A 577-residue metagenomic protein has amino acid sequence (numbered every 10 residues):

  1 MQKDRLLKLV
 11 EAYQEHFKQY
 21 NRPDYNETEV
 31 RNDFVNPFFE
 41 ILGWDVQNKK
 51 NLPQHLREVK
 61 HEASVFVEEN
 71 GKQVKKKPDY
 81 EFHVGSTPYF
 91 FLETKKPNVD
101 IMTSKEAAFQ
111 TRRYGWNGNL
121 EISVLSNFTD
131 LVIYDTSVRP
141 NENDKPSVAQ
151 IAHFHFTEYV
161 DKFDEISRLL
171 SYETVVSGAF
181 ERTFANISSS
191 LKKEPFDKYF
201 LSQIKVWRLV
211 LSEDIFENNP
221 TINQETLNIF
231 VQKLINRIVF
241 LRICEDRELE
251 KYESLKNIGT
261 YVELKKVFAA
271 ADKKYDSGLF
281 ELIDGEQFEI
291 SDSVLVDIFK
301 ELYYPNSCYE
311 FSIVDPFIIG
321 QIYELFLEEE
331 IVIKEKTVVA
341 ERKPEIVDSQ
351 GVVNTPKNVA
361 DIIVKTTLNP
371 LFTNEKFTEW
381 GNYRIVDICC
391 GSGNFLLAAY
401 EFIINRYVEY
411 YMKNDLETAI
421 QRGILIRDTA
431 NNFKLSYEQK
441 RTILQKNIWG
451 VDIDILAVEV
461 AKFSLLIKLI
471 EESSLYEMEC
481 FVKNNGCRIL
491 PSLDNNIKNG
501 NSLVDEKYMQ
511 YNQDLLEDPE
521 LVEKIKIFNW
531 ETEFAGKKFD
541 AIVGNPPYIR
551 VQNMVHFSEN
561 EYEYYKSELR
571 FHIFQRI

Functional and structural regions predicted by a protein language model:
M1-K18, Y25, N70-V74, P78 (+4 more regions): Short, basic/polar, glycine-containing "phosphate-handling" surface segments that engage DNA
Q2, L6, R242-Q287, V386-G393 (+1 more regions): Extended, well-ordered alpha-helical scaffold/bundle regions in very large, multi-domain proteins
R22-F39: Nuclease catalytic cores
D24, V30, Q47-K49, P53-H61 (+2 more regions): SAM-dependent methyltransferase catalytic region
T28-D33, E225-L234, K357, Y383: An alpha-helix initiation/capping motif
V35, F39, S86, K205-S212 (+9 more regions): Amphipathic, well-packed alpha-helical segments that form the structural scaffold of globular domains
F38, N48-S86: Active-site metal-binding core of divalent-cation-utilizing nuclease and nuclease-like domains
N219, E250-L255, Y309-I318, I333-R342 (+1 more regions): Short coil/turn segments at secondary-structure boundaries
